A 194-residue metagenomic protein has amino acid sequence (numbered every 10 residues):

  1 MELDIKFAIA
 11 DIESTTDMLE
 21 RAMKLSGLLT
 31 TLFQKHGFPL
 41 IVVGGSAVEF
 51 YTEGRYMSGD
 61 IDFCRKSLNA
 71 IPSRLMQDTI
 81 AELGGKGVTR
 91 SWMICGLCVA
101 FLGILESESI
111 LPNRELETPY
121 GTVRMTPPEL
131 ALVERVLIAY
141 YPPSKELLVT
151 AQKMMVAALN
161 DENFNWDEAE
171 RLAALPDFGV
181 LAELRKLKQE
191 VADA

Functional and structural regions predicted by a protein language model:
M1-A194: Compositionally biased terminal segments of proteins
